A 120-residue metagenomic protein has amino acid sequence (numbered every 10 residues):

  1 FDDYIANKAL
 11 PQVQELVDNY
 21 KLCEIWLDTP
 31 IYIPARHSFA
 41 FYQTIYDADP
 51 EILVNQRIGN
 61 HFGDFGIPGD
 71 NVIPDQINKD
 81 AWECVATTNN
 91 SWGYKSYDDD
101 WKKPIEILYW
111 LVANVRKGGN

Functional and structural regions predicted by a protein language model:
F1-N120: Mature catalytic domains of secreted/periplasmic carbohydrate-active enzymes
